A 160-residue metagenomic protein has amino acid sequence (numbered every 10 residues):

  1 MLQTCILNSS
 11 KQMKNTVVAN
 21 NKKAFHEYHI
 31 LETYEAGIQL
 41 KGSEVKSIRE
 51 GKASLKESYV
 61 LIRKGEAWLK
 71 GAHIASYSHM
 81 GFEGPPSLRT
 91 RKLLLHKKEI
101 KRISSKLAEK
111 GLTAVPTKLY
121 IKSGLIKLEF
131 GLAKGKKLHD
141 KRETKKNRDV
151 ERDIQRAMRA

Functional and structural regions predicted by a protein language model:
Q12: Cationic, low-complexity basic patches in intrinsically disordered or flexible, solvent-exposed regions
T16-K98, R102-L112: Ribosome large-subunit tunnel/peptidyl-transferase-proximal elements
L88, L95-K98, K136-A160: C-terminal end-helix/capping segment
L95-G131, G135-K137: Beta-rich strand-turn-strand
